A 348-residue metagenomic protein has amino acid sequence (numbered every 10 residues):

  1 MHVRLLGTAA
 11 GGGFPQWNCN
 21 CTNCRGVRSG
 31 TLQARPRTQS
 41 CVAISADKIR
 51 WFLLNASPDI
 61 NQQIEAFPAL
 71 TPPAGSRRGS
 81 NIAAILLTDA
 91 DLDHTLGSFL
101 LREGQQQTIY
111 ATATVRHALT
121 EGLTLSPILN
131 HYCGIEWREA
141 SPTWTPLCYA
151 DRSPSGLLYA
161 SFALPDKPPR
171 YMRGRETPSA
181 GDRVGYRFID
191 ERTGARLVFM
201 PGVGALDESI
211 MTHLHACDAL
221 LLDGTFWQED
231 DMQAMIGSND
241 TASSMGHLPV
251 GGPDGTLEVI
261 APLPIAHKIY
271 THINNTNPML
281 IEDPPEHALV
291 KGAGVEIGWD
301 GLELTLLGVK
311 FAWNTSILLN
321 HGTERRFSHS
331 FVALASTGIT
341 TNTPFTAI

Functional and structural regions predicted by a protein language model:
M1-R4: Extreme N-terminal starter segment of soluble prokaryotic enzymes
T8-A9, A56-P58, A90, L164-P168 (+4 more regions): Active-site metal-binding loops of divalent metal-dependent hydrolases
G12-Q39, D47, S141-A242: Active-site-proximal loop/helix segment associated with metal-binding centers of metalloenzymes
P15-A90, L96-R102, L206-H213: Pre-active-site segment of Zn-dependent metallo-hydrolases
L53-S57, I82-D93, A111-T112, L197-V203 (+3 more regions): Active-site neighborhood of phospho(di)ester-bond hydrolases with catalytic His/Asp-centered motifs
G181-R183, R192-R196, G204-L302: Cap/insert and terminal regions of metallo-dependent hydrolase folds
G322, S336-G338: Intrinsically disordered, low-complexity segments enriched in small polar residues
N342-A347: Short, intrinsically disordered C-terminal tails of secreted or membrane-associated proteins
